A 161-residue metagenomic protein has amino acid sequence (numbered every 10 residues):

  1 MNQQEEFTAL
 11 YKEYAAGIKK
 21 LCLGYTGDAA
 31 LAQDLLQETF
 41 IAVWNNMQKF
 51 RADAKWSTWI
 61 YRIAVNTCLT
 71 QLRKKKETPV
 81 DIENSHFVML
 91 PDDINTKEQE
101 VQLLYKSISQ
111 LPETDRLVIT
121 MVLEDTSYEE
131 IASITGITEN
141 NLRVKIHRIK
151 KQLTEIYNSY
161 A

Functional and structural regions predicted by a protein language model:
M1-F7, G27, I134, K150-A161: C-terminal edge and immediately downstream basic/flexible tail or linker adjoining helix-turn-helix-like DNA-binding
M1-K20, Q33: A short, charge-rich alpha-helical start-of-domain segment used by transcription regulators
D34-I41, A54-N66: Structural recognition of an alpha-helix C-terminal capping motif at a helix-to-coil junction
F40-K55, K74-K76: Sigma70-family region 2
K49, R62-I82, K97, R148: Arg/Lys-rich amphipathic alpha helix in sigma70-family domain 2
V65, L69, T135-S159: DNA-recognition helix of helix-turn-helix
E83-S109: Acidic, proline/glycine-rich intrinsically disordered inter-domain spacer in sigma factors
Q110-E130, I134, S159: Short amphipathic alpha helix immediately N-terminal
